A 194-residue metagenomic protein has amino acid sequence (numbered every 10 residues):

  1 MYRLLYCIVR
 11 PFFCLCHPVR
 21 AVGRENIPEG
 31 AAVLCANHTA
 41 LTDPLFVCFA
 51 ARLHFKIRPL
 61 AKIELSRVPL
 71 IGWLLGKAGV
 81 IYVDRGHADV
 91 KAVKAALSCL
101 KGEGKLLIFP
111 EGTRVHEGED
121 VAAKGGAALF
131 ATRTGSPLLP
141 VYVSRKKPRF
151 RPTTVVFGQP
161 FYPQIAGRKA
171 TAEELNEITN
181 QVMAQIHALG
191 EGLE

Functional and structural regions predicted by a protein language model:
M1-L5: Helix-enriched interaction subdomains in cytosolic or periplasmic regions, typified by TIR/SEFIR signaling/NADase cores
C7, C14, N26-H87: Catalytic core of membrane glycerolipid acyltransferases/transacylases, capturing the structured, soluble-facing
C14-A21: Short gly/ser/thr-rich secondary-structure transition/capping motifs
P18, H54-K56, K77, E103 (+1 more regions): A generic structural signal for alpha->beta connector loops
A21, V68, V90-V93: Structural motif corresponding to alpha-helix initiation and N-cap regions
E25-N26, S98: Short amphipathic alpha-helix with an adjacent loop that forms part of the alpha/beta core around
K91-E194: Non-catalytic C-terminal accessory region of glycerolipid acyltransferases and related lyso-lipid remodeling enzymes
